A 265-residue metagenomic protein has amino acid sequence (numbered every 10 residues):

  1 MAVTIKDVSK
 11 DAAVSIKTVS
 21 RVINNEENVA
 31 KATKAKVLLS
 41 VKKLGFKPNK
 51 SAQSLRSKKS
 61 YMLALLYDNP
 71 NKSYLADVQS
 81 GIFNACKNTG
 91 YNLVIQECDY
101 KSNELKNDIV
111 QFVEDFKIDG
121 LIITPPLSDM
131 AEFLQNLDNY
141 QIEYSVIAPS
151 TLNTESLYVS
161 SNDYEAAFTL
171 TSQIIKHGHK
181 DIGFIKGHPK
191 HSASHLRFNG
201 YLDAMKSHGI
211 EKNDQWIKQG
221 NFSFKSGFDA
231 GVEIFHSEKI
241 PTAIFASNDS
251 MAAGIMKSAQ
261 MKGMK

Functional and structural regions predicted by a protein language model:
M1, A30-T33, L75, S160-D163 (+2 more regions): Short, conserved glycine- and acidic-residue-centered signature motifs in active-site or ligand-binding loops
M1-Y61, A253: N-terminal helix-turn-helix DNA-binding module of bacterial transcription factors
I23-E26, P70-N71, Y100, T151 (+1 more regions): Short, glycine/serine-rich, charged loops/turns that create anion-binding and catalytic segments at active sites
T33, Y74-V78, L105, F133 (+1 more regions): Residues at alpha-helix caps and immediate loop-helix transition turns in enzyme cores, especially N- and C-cap
K43, S80-V94, E114, G120 (+2 more regions): Bacterial carbohydrate/catabolite-sensing allosteric modules
F46-V110, K117-D119: Amphipathic helical "hinge" segments at domain boundaries
L65, I123, A246: Redox-cofactor binding/interface segments in oxidoreductases and associated redox assembly factors
S102, T124-D129, S250: Short beta->alpha connector loops
